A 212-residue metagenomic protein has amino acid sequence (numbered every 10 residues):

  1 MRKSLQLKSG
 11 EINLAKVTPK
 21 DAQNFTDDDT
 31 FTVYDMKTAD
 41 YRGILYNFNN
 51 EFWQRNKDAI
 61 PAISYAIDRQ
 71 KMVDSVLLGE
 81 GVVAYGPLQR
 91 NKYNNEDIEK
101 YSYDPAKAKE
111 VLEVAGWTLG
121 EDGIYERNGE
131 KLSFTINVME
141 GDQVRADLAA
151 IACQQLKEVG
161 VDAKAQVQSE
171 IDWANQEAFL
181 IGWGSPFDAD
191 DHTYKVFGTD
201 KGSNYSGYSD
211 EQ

Functional and structural regions predicted by a protein language model:
M1-N50, V167, A178, G182: Extracellular/periplasmic solute-recognition and catalytic clefts
K3-S4, D21-A22, A59-I60, M72 (+2 more regions): Short, hydrophobic alpha-helical packing/hinge segments within bilobed ligand-binding/sensory domains
E11-N13, D29-F31, R55-I60, D68-M72 (+3 more regions): Loop/turn elements at helix/coil->beta-strand transitions in domains of secreted/extracellular proteins
K20, T38-A39, N49-E51, D68 (+4 more regions): Solvent-exposed coil/turn segments that connect beta secondary-structure elements in extracytoplasmic/periplasmic
D28, Y34-D58, V83, G129 (+2 more regions): Short, solvent-exposed loop/turn segments at the edges of secondary structure
R55-Q154: Append "and occasionally in soluble cytosolic enzymes with long acidic Gly/Pro-rich linkers
V73, K164-I171, H192-Q212: Extracytoplasmic/peripheral linker and loop segments enriched in polar/acidic and small residues with frequent Thr/Pro
D147-Q168: Long, His/Glu/Asp-enriched segments that create or flank divalent metal/ion-associated functional microenvironments
